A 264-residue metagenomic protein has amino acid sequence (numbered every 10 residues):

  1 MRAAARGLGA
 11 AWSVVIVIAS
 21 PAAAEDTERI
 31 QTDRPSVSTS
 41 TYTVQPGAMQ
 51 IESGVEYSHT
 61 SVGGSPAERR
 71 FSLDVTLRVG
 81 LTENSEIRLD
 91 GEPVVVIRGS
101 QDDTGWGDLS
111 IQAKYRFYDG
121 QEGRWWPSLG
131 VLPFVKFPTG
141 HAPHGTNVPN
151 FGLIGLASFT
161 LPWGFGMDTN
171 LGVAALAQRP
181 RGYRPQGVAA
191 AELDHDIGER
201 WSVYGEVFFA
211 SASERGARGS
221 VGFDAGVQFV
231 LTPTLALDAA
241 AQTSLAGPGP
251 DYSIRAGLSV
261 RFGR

Functional and structural regions predicted by a protein language model:
M1-R6: N-terminal secretory signal peptides that target proteins for export/translocation
G7-A19: Bacterial N-terminal signal peptides
A24-R264: Transmembrane beta-barrel domains of Gram-negative outer membranes and organellar outer membranes
